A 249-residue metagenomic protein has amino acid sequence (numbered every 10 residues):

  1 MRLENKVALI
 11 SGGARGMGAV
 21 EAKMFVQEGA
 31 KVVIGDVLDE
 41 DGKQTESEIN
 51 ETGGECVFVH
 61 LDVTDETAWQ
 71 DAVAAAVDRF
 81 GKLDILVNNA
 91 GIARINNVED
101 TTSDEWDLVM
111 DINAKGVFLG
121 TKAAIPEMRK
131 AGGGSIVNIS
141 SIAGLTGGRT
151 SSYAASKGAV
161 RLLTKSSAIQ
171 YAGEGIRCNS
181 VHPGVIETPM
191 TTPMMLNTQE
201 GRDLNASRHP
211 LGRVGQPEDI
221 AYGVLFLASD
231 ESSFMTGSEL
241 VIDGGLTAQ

Functional and structural regions predicted by a protein language model:
L3-V33: Canonical Rossmann dinucleotide-binding motif of NAD(H)/NADP(H)-dependent dehydrogenases/reductases, specifically
N97-V98, T102-D107, G201, N205: Substrate-binding pocket helix/loop in short-chain dehydrogenase/reductase
T121, S156, T164: Active-site helix of classical SDR
P126, I169-G173, S233: Alpha-helical segment proximal to the catalytic Tyr-Lys
S141: Residue(s) in the substrate-gating loop at a strand-loop-helix junction that position the organic substrate next
G173, V185-H209: A glycine/serine/threonine-rich, flexible loop-to-helix segment that serves as the NAD(P) cofactor-binding "lid"
V224-L225, T236-Q249: Short C-terminal tail/terminal secondary-structure segment of NAD(P)H-dependent dehydrogenase/reductase domains
